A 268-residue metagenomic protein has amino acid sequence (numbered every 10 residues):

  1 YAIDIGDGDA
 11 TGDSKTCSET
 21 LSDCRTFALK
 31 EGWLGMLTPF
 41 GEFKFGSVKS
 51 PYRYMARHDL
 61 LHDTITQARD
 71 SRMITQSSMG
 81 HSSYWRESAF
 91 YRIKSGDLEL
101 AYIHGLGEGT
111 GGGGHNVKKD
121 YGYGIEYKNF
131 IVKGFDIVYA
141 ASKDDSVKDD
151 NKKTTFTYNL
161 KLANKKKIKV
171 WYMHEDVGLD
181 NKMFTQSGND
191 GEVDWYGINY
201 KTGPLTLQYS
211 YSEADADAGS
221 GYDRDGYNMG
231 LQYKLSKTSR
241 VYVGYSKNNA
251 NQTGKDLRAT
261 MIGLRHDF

Functional and structural regions predicted by a protein language model:
Y1-G107, V117-K119, E126-N129: Outer membrane beta-barrel
I3-D7, S47-P51, S95-D97, H104-E108 (+7 more regions): Transmembrane beta-strands of outer-membrane beta-barrel pores
D7-D9, S47, M79-E87, L106-K119 (+4 more regions): Solvent-exposed loop/turn segments connecting transmembrane beta-strands in outer-membrane beta-barrel proteins
L37-F40, R92-D97, L106, E126-I131 (+4 more regions): Outer-membrane beta-barrel strand-turn architecture
E42, D97-E99, G134-D136, K167-K169 (+3 more regions): Outer-membrane beta-barrel architecture
A89, M229, Y233, D256-F268: Outer-membrane beta-barrel "beta-signal"
N116-N228: Detector for outer-membrane/organellar transmembrane beta-barrel domains, recognizing the amphipathic beta-strand
N228-S246: C-terminal closing repeat unit and adjoining cap/tail of repeat-based domains
